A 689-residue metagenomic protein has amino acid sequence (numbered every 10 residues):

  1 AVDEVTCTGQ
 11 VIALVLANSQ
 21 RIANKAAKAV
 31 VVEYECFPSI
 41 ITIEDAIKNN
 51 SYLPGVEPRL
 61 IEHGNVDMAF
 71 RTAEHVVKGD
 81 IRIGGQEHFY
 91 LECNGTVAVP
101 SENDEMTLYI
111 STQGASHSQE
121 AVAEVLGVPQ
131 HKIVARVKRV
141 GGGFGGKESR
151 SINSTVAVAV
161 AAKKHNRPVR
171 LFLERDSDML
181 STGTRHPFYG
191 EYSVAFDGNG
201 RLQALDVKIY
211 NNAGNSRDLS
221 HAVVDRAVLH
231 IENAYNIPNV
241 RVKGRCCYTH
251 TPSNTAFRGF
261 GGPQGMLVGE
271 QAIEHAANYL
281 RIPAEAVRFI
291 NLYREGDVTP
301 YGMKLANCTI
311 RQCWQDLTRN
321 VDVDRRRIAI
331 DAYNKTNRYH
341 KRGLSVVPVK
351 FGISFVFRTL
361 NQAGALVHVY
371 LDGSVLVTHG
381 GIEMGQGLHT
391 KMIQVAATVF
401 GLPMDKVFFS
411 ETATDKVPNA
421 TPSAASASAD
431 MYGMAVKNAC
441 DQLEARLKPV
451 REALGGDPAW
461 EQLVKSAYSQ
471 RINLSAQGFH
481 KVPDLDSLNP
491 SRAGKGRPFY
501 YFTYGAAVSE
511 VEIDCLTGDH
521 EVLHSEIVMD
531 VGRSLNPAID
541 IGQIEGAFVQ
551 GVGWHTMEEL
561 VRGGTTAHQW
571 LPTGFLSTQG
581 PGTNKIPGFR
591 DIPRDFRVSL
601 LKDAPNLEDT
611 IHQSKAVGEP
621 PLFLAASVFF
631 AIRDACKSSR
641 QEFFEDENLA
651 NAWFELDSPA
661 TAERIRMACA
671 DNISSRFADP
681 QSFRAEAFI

Functional and structural regions predicted by a protein language model:
A1-V528, V628-N648, R666-I689: Structural alpha/beta core scaffold segments of enzyme domains
V66-D67, V561-P593: Contiguous domain-boundary segments centered on the initiation and propagation of an alpha-helix
M106-L108, G143, S374-T378, G532-P537 (+2 more regions): Short small-residue beta-strand/loop micro-motif enriched in glycine and branched aliphatics
F260, A427, L607-P620: Amphipathic, heptad-repeat alpha-helical segments used for oligomerization and assembly
D405-E411, G582-S614: Generic long, charged, amphipathic alpha-helical segments
D430, S534-V549: Conserved phosphate-binding loops in nucleotide/dinucleotide-binding enzymes
